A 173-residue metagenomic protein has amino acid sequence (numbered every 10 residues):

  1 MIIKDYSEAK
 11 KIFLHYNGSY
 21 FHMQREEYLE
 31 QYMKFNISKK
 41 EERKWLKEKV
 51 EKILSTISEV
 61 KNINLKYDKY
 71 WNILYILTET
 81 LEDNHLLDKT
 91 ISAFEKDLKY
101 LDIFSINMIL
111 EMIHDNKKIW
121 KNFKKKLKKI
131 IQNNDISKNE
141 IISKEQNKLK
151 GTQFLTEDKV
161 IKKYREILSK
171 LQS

Functional and structural regions predicted by a protein language model:
I2-G18: N-terminal "cap/leader" segments of large eukaryotic alpha-helical scaffolds
I3-K4, M33-E48, L54, I76-K89 (+3 more regions): Alpha-helix capping and inter-helical loop/turn segments
I12, H22-I37, K66-T80, D102-N116 (+2 more regions): Amphipathic alpha-helical elements of HEAT/ARM-like alpha-solenoid repeat scaffolds that form extended
L14-G18, S55-N62, I91-K99, Q132: HEAT/HEAT-like alpha-solenoid repeats
H15-G18, Y75-E79, K96, E111-D115 (+3 more regions): Positions within ordered alpha-helical repeat solenoids
Y20-F21, N62-N64, Y100, I136-I142 (+1 more regions): Charged, low-complexity interaction regions
K49-I53, D102, I130-N139: Amphipathic alpha-helical segments within extended alpha-helical solenoids and repeat-rich scaffolds in large
N139-S169, S173: Eukaryotic acidic, Ser/Thr-rich intrinsically disordered low-complexity regions
